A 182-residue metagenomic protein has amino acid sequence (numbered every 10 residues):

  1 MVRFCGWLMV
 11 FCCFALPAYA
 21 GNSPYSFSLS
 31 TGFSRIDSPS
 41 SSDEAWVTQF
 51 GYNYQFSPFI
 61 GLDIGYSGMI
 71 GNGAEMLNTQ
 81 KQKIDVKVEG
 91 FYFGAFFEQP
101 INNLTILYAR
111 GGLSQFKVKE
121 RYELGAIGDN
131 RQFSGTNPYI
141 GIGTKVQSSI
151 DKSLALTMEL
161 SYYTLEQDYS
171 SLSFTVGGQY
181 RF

Functional and structural regions predicted by a protein language model:
M1-P24: Cleavable N-terminal export/targeting peptides
Y19-A74: Short glycine/proline- and aromatic-enriched beta-strand/turn motifs that initiate or cap beta-hairpins
S23, S42-T48, K87-F91, S134-I140 (+1 more regions): Residues that define the transmembrane beta-barrel architecture of outer-membrane proteins
Y25-F27, P58-I64, L104-L107, S148-M158: Repeated loop/turn-to-beta-strand initiation elements of outer-membrane beta-barrel proteins
T31, F50-Y54, Y66, F93-Q99 (+3 more regions): Residues on the lipid-exposed face of transmembrane beta-strands in outer-membrane beta-barrel proteins
T31-D37, Y66-N72, Q99, L113-K119 (+2 more regions): Transmembrane beta-strands of outer-membrane beta-barrel pores
D37-E44, G73-K81, K119-G128, D168-F174: Outer-membrane beta-barrel translocator domains and adjoining extracellular loop/strand segments of Gram-negative
M69-M76, I140-F182: Predominantly the C-terminal beta-signal and adjacent terminal strand-loop region of outer-membrane beta-barrel
